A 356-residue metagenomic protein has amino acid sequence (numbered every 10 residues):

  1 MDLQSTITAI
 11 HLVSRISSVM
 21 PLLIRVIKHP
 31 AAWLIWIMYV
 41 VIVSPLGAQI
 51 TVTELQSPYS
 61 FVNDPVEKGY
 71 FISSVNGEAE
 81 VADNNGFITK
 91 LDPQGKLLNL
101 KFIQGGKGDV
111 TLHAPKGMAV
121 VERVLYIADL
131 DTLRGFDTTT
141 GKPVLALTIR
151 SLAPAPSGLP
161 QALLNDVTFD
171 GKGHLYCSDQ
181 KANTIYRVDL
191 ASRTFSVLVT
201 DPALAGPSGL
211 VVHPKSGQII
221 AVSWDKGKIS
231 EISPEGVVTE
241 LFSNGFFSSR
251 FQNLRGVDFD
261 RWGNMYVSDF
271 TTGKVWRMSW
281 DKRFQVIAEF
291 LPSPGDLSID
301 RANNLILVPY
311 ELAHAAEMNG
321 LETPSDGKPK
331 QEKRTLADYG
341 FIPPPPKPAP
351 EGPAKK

Functional and structural regions predicted by a protein language model:
M1-K28: N-terminal secretory signal peptides that target proteins for export/translocation
A32-V43: Bacterial N-terminal signal peptides
Q49-T51, L98-G108, V144-L147, S151-S157 (+3 more regions): A short beta-strand motif characteristic of beta-propeller blades
E54, D64, Y70-D83, L125-L130 (+5 more regions): Conserved beta-strand positions in repeat-built beta-propeller and related beta-rich domains
L55-E67, G106-R123, S151-H174, D201-Q218 (+4 more regions): Beta-rich, blade/repeat-based domains predominating in secreted/periplasmic proteins but also intracellular
G86-T89, T132-R134, T184-Y186, K228-S230 (+3 more regions): A short loop-to-beta-strand structural motif that recurs across blades of beta-propeller domains
D92-G95, T138-G141, D189-R193, S233-V237 (+1 more regions): Short loop/turn segments that connect beta-strands within beta-propeller blades
S298-P344: Blade-level signature of beta-propeller repeat domains, shared across WD40, Kelch, NHL, RCC1 and BNR/Asp-box propellers
